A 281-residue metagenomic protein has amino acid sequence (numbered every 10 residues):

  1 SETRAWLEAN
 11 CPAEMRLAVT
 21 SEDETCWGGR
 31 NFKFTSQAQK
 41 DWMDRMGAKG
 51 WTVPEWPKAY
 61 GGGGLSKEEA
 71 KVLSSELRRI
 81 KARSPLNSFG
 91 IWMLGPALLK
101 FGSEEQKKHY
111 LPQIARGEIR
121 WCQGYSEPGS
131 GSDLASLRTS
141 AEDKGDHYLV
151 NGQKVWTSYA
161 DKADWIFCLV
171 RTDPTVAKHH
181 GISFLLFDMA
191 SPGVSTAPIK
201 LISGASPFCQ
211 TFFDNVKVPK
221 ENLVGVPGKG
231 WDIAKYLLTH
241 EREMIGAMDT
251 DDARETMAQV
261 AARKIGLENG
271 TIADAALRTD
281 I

Functional and structural regions predicted by a protein language model:
S1-F89, E105-R116, R120, G246 (+1 more regions): Amphipathic, small/basic residue-rich leader segments at the start of a protein or domain
L7, G50, P57, L73 (+7 more regions): Buried hydrophobic positions in well-ordered alpha/beta secondary-structure cores of metabolic enzymes
G50, L73-R78, L169-V170, L186-P192 (+1 more regions): Short Ser/Thr-interspersed hydrophobic loop/turn segments at strand-loop and sheet-helix junctions that line or gate
L86-E105, G131: N-terminal glycine-rich flavin-associated loop
G102, R120-D143: A gly/ser-rich beta-alpha-beta helix-loop segment of oxidoreductase catalytic cores
G129-S132, W156-Y159, P174-V176, K200-P207: Short Gly/Pro-enriched turn/cap motifs at secondary-structure boundaries
R138, D146-H147, N151-A197: A short core secondary-structure module
V194-I281: Glycine-rich beta->alpha junctions and the first turn(s) of the following alpha-helix
